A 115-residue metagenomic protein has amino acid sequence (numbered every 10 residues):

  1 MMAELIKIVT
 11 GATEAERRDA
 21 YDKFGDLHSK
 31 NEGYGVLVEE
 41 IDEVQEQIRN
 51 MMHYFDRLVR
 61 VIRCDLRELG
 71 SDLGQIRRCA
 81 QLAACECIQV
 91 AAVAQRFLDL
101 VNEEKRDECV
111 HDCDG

Functional and structural regions predicted by a protein language model:
M1-G115: Flexible "arm" and connector segments at domain edges
